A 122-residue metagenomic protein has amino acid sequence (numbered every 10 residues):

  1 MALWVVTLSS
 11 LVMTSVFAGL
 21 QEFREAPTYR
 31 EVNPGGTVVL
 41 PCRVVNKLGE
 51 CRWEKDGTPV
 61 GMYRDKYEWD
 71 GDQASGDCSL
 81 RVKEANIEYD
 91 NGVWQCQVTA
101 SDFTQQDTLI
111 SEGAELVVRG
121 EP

Functional and structural regions predicted by a protein language model:
M1-T28: N-terminal Sec-dependent signal peptide, specifically the hydrophobic helical h-region
L3-V6, V32-P41, L48, Q73-D77 (+1 more regions): Solvent-exposed loop/turn motifs of extracellular immunoglobulin-like beta-sandwich domains
Q21, V45-E68: N-terminal V-set
E31-N33, P41-R43, E68, R81 (+1 more regions): Generic structural detector for well-ordered beta-strands
G49, V60-G61, D70, E88-D90 (+1 more regions): Eukaryotic short linear interaction motifs
R52, V93-P122: Extracellular/luminal immunoglobulin-like beta-sandwich modules
E54-P59, Y67-A85: Eukaryotic helix-linker segments that join adjacent hydrophobic helices
T58, A85-I87, S101, E121: Conserved beta-strand elements of beta-rich interaction domains across eukaryotes, especially beta-propellers
